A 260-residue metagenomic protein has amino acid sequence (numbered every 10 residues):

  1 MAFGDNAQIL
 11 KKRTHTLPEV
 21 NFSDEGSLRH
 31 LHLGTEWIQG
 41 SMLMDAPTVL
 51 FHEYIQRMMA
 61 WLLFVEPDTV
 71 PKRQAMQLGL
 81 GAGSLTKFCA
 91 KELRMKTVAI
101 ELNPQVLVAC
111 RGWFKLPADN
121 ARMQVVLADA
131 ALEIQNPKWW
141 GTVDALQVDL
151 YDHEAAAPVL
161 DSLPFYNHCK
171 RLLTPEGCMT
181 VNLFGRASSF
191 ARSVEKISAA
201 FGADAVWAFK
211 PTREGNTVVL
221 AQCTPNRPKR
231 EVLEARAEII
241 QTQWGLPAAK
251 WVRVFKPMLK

Functional and structural regions predicted by a protein language model:
M1-D24, I38-D45, E53, R213-K260: SAM/dcSAM-binding transferase cores
R13, E25, L31, A46-P175 (+1 more regions): The AdoMet/dcAdoMet-binding core of the Class I SAM-like
T16-L28, G177-F184: An acidic intrinsically disordered interaction segment
L33-T35, G141, Q222-C223: Residue-level signal for short segments within beta-strands and strand-turn junctions of well-structured beta-sheet
E36, A130, P211-R213: Residues that form or immediately flank small-molecule/cofactor binding pockets and catalytic motifs
E36-G40, Y151-E154, M179: A short, flexible beta-alpha/helix-coil linker loop
R94-K96, N120-R122, E176, A203-A205 (+1 more regions): A generic structural signal for alpha->beta connector loops
L163-P228: C-terminal substrate-binding/active-site "lid" region of AdoMet-derived donor-dependent transferases
